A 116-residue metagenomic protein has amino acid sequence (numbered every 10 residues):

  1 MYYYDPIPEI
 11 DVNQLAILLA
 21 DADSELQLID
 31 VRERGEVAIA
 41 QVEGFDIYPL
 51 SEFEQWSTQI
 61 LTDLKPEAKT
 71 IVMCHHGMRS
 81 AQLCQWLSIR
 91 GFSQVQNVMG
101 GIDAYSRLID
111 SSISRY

Functional and structural regions predicted by a protein language model:
M1-L26, R34-T70, M78-Y116: Rhodanese-like catalytic fold shared by cysteine-dependent sulfurtransferases and DSP/PTP-type phosphatases
C74: Short cysteine clusters
